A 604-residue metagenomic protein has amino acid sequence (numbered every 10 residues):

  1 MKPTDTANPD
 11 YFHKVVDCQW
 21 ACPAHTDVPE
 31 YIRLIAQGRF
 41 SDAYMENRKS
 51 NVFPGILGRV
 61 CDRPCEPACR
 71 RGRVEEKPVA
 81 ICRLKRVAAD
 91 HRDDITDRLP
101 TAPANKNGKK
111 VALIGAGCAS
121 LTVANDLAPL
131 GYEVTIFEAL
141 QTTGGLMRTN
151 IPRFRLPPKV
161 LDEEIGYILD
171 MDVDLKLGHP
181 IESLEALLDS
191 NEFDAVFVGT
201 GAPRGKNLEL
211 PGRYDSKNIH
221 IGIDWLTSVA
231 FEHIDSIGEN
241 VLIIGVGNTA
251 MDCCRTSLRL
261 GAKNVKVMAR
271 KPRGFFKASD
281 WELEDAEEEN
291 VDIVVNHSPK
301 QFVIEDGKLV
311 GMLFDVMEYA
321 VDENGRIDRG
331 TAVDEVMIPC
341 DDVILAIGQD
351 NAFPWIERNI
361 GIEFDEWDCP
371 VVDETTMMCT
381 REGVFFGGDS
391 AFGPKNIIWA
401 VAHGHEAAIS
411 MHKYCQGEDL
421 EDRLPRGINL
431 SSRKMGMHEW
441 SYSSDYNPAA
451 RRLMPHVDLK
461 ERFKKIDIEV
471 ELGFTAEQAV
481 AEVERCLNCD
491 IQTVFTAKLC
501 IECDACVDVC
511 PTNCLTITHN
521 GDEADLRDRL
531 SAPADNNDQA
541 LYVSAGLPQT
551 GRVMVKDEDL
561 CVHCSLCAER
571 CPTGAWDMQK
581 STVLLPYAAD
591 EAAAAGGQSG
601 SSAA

Functional and structural regions predicted by a protein language model:
M1-N8, V79, K85-N107, E133 (+7 more regions): Flanking helices and flexible, charged tails adjoining ferredoxin-like Fe-S electron-transfer domains in multi-subunit
F12-Q37, G58-A88, T135, T142 (+6 more regions): Iron-sulfur cluster-binding cysteine motifs and their immediate structural context in ferredoxin-like electron-transfer
W20, A24-P103, Y167-L169, L177 (+6 more regions): Glycine/serine-rich phosphate-binding loop and adjoining beta1-alpha1 elements at the start of nucleotide-handling
H25-Q37, Y44-R48, K77-C82, L113-P180 (+6 more regions): Beta1-alpha1 glycine-rich phosphate/pyrophosphate-binding loop at the start of Rossmann-like nucleotide-binding domains
A88-A104, E163-P180, G205-L260, F364-R381 (+1 more regions): Glycine-rich dinucleotide-binding loop and its adjacent helix/turn
N105, K110-I114, D162-L210, Q301-L313 (+3 more regions): Feature captures the FAD/FMN-dependent oxidoreductase FAD-binding
D215-E239, D322-P394: FAD-site-proximal beta/loop scaffold in flavoenzymes
C253, S390-C415: A conserved FAD-binding loop/helix module that cradles the flavin
